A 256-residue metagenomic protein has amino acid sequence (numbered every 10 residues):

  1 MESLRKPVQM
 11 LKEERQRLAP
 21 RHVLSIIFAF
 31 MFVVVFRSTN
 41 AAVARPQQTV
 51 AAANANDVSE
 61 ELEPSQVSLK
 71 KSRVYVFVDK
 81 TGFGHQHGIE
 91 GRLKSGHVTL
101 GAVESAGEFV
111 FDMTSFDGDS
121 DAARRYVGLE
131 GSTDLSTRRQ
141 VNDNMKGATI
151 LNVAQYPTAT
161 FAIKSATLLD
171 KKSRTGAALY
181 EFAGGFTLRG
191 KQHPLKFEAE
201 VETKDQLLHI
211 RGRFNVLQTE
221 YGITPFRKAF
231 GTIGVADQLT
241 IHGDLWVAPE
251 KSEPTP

Functional and structural regions predicted by a protein language model:
M1-L18: N-terminal secretory signal peptides that target proteins for export/translocation
S25-R37: Bacterial N-terminal signal peptides
R37-P256: Low-complexity, acidic/polar, glycine-enriched regions of mature
